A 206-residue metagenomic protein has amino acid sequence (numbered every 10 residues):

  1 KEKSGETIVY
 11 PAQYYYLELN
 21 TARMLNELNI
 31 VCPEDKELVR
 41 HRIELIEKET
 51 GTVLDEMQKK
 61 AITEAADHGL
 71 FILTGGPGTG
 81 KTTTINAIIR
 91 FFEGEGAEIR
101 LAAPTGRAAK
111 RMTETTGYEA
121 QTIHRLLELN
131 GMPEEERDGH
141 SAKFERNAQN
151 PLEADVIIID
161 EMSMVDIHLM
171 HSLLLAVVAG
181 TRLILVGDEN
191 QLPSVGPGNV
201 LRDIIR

Functional and structural regions predicted by a protein language model:
K1-R206: Conserved ATP-binding/catalytic motifs of P-loop helicase motor domains
